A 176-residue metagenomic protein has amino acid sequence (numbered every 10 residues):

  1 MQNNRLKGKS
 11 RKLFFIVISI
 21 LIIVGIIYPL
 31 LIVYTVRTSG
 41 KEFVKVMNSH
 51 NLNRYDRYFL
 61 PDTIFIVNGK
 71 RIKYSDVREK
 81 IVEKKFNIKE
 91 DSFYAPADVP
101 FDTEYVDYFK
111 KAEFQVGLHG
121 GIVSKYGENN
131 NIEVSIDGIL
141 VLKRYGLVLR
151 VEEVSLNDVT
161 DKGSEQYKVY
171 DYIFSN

Functional and structural regions predicted by a protein language model:
M1-S10: N-terminal Lys/Arg-rich, disordered targeting/topogenic segments
F14-L30: Hydrophobic membrane-insertion alpha-helices, especially the h-region of bacterial N-terminal signal peptides
L31-M47: Ser/Thr/Pro/Gly-rich low-complexity linker/stalk segments immediately outside membranes or between
E42, V46, V77-K80, Y108 (+1 more regions): Charge-rich, solvent-exposed alpha-helical interaction surfaces
N51-I66: Short, well-ordered alpha-helical segments enriched in acidic and aromatic residues
K70-E90: A solvent-exposed, acidic/Ser-Thr-rich amphipathic alpha-helical stretch
D91-N176: Exposed beta-sheet edge and beta->alpha loop/turn motif
